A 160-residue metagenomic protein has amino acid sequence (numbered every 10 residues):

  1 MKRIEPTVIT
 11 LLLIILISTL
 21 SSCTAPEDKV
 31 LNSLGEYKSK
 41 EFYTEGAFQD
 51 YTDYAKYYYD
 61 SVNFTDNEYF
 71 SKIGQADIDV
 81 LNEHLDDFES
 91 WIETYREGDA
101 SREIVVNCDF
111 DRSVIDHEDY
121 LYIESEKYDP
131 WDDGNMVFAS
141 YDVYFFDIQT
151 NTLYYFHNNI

Functional and structural regions predicted by a protein language model:
M1, F42, Y57, D119-Y122: Generic preference for hydrophobic/aromatic residues in regular secondary structure cores
M1-S21: Sec-dependent bacterial lipoprotein signal peptides
I9, E41-Y43, P130, A139: Residue-level detector of functional hotspots within protein domains
S21-F88: N-terminal export/targeting and maturation segments
F88-I160: Extracytoplasmic electrostatic interaction patches
